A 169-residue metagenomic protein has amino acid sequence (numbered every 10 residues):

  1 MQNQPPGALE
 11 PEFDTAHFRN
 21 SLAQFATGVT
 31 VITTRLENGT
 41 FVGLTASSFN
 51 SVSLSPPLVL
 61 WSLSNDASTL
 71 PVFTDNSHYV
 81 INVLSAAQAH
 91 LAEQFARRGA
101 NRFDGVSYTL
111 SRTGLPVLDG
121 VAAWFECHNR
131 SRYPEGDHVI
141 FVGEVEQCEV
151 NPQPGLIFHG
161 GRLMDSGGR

Functional and structural regions predicted by a protein language model:
M1-R169: Basic, polyanion-binding surface patches
